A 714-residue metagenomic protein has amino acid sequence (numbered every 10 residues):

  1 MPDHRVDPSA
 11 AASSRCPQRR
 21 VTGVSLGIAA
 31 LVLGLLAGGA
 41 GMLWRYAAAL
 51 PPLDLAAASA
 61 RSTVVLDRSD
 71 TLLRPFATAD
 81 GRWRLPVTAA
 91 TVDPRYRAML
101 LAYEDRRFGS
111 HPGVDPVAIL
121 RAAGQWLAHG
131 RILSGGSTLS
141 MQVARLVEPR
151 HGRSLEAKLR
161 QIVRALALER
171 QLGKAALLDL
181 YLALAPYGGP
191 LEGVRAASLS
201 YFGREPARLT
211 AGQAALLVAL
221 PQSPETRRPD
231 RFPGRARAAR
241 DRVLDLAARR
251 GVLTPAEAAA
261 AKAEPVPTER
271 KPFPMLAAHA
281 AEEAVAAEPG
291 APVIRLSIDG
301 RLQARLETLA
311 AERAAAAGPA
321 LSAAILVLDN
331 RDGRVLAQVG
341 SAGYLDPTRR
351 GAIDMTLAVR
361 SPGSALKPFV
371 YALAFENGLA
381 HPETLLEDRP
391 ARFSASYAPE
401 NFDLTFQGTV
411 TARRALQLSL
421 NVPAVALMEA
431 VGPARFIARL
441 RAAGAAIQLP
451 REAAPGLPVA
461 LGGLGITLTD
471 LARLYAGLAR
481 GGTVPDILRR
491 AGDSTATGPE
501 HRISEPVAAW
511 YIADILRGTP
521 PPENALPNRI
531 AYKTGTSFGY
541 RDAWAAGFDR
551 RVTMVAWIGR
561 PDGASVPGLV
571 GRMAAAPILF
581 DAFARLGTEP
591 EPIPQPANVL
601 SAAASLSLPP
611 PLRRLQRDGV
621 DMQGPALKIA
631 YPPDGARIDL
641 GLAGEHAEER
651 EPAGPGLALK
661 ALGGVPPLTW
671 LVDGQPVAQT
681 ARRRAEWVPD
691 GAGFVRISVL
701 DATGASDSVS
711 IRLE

Functional and structural regions predicted by a protein language model:
P2, L35, L53, L253 (+5 more regions): Soluble, non-transmembrane domains of envelope/secretory-pathway proteins that act on or interact with carbohydrate
P2-A12, C16-R68, L127: N-terminal type II signal-anchor transmembrane helix that functions as the membrane-insertion/stop-transfer segment
A37-G41, R131-A304, T308, P399 (+4 more regions): Non-catalytic, structured segments within soluble enzyme domains
R45-R97: Terminal hydrophobic membrane-targeting helix
A57-A58, T88-L139, E192-A197: Flexible, acidic/glycine-enriched loop-and-adjacent beta/alpha segments that face the extracytoplasmic/periplasmic side
L72-L85, A196, E225-P229, A258-A259 (+7 more regions): Short pre-catalytic segments that frame enzyme active sites
A128-R153, R270-E283, A380-F436, T495-G518: Conserved catalytic neighborhood of penicillin-recognizing serine enzymes
L296-A316, Q338, D346-M355, L366 (+2 more regions): A penicillin-recognizing enzyme superfamily signal
